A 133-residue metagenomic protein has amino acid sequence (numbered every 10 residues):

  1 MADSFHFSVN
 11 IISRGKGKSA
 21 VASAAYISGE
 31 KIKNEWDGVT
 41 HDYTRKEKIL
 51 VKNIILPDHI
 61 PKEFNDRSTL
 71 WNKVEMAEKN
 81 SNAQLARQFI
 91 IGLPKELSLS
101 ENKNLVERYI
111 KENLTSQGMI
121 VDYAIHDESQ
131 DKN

Functional and structural regions predicted by a protein language model:
M1-N133: N-terminal nicking endonuclease/strand-transfer module with a His-rich metal-binding environment and a catalytic Tyr
